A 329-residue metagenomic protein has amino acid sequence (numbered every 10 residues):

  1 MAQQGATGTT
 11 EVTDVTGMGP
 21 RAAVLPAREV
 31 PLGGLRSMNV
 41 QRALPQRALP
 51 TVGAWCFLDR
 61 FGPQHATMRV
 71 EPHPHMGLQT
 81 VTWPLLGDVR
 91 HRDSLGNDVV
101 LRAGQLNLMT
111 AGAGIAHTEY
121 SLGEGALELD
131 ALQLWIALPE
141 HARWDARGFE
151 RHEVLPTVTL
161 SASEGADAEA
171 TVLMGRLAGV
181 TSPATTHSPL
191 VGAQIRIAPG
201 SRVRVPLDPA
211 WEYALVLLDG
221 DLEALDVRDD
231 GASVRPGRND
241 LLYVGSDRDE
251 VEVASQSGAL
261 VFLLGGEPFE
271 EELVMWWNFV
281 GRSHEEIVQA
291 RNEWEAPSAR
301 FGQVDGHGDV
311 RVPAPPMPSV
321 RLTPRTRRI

Functional and structural regions predicted by a protein language model:
M1-I329: Jelly-roll (double-stranded beta-helix
